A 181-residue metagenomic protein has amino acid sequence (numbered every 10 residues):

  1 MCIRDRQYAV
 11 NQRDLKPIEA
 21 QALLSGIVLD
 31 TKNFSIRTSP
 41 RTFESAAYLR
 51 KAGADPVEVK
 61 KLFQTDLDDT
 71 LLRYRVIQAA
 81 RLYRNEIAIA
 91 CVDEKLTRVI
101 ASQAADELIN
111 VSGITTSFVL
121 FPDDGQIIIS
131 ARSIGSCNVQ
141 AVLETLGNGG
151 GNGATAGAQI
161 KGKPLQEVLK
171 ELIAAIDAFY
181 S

Functional and structural regions predicted by a protein language model:
M1-I3: Short, small-residue-biased leader/transition segments that mark boundaries at the very start of proteins
V10-L15: Short, polar/flexible loop-turn hinges at active-site or ligand-entry regions and domain interfaces
K16-L29: Internal alpha/beta core interface subdomains
L29-S181: Hydrophobic helix-and-loop "lid/oligomerization" segment in the mid-to-C-terminal part of catalytic domains
